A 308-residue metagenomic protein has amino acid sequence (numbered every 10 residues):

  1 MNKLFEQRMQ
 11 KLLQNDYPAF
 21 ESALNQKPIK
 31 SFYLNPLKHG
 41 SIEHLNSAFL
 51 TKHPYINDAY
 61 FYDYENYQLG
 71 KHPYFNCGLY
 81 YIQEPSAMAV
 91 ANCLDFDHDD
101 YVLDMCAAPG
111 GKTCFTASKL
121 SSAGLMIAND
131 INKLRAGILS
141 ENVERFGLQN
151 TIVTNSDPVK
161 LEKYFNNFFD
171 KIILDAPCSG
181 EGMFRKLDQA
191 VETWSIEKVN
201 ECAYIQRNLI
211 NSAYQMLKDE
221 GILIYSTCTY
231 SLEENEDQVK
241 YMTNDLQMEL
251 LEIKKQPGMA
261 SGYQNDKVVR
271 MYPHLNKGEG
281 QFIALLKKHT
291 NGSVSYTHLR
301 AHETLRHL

Functional and structural regions predicted by a protein language model:
M1-F168, N200-I205, E249-M271: Glycine-rich nucleotide cofactor-binding entry segment
A117, R207, N211-Y214: A structural alpha-helix within SAM-dependent methyltransferase catalytic domains
S121, L217-K218: Helix-to-beta-strand junctions that scaffold the AdoMet/dcAdoMet cofactor pocket in Class I SAM-dependent enzymes
L134, L174-L209, I224, C228-N235: Mobile active-site "lid"/loop adjacent to the S-adenosyl-L-methionine
E236-K254: Conserved Class I S-adenosyl-L-methionine
P273-L275, G280-G292: Core SAM-dependent methyltransferase catalytic element
T297-H307: Conserved small/polar residues in nucleotide/adenosyl-binding loops
